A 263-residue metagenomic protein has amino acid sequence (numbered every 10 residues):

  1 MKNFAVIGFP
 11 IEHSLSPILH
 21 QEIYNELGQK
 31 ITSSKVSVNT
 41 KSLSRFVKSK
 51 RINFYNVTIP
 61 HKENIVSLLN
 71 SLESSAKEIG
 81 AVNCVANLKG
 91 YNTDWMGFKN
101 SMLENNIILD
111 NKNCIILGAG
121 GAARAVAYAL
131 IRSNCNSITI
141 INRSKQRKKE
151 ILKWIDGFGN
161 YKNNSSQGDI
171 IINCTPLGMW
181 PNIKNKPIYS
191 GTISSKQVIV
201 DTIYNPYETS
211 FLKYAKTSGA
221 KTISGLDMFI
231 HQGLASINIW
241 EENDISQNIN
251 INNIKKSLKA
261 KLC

Functional and structural regions predicted by a protein language model:
M1-N105: Phosphate/diphosphate ligand-binding glycine-rich loop within oxidoreductases
G8, N92-W95, M102, I107 (+2 more regions): Glycine-rich adenosine-cofactor-binding loop
I11-E12, K145-Q146, P206: Helix N-cap at the beta1-alpha1 junction of Rossmann-like dinucleotide-binding domains, i.e., the first residues
N56-N64, G121, P176-M179, N205: Short glycine-rich anion-binding loops that position phosphate/pyrophosphate groups of nucleotides and phosphorylated
R132-S137, T217-K221: Conserved S-adenosyl-L-methionine
S133-W154: NAD(P)-binding Rossmann-fold cofactor-contacting core
D156-I223, D227: Rossmann-like adenosine-cofactor binding region
T202-C263: Adenosine-phosphate binding glycine-rich loop
